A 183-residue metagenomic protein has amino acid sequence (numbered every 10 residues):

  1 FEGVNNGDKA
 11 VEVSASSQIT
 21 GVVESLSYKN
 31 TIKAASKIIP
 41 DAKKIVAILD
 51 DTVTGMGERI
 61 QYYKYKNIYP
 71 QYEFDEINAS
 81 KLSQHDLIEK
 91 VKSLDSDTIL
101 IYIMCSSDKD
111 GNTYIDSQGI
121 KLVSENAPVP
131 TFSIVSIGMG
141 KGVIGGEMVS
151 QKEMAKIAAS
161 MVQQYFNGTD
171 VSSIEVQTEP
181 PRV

Functional and structural regions predicted by a protein language model:
F1-V183: Short hydrophobic alpha-helices and adjacent helix-cap/hinge residues
